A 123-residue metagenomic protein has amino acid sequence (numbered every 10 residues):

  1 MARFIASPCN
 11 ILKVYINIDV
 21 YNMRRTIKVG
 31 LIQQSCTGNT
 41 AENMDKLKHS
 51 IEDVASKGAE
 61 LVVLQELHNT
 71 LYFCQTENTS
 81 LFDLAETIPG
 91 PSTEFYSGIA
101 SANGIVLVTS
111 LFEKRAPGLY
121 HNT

Functional and structural regions predicted by a protein language model:
T26-C36, T123: Active-site-proximal beta-strand elements of phosphoester/diester hydrolases
T40, H49-T123: Cys-nucleophile CN-hydrolase/nitrilase-fold catalytic domain and related Cys-dependent amidase chemistry that acts on
N43: Substrate/cofactor-recognition hotspot
